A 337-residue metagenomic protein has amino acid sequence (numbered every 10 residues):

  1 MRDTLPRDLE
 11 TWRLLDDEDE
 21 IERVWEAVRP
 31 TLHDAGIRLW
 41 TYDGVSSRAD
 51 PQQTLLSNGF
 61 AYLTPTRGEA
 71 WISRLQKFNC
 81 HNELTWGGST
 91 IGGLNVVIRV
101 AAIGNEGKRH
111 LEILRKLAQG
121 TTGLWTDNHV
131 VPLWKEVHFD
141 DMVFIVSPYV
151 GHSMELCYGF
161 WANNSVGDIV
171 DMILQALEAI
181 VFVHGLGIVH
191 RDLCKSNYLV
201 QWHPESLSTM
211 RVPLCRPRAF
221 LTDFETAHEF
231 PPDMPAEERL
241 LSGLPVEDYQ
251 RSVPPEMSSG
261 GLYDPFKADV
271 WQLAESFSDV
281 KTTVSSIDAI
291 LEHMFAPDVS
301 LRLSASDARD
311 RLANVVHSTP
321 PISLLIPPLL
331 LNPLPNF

Functional and structural regions predicted by a protein language model:
L9, L15, P321-F337: Regulatory extensions appended to serine/threonine kinase catalytic cores
I37-R38, Y42-E136, D140: ATP-binding glycine-rich loop module of kinase domains
I103, H152, L199-Q201, E205-S206 (+1 more regions): Activation segment
T122-I173: Conserved structural core of kinase catalytic domains
I180-R218: Catalytic-loop of the protein kinase fold
R211-A289: C-lobe/activation-segment region of protein kinase-like
P297-I322: Terminal C-lobe "cap" of eukaryotic-type protein kinase domains
